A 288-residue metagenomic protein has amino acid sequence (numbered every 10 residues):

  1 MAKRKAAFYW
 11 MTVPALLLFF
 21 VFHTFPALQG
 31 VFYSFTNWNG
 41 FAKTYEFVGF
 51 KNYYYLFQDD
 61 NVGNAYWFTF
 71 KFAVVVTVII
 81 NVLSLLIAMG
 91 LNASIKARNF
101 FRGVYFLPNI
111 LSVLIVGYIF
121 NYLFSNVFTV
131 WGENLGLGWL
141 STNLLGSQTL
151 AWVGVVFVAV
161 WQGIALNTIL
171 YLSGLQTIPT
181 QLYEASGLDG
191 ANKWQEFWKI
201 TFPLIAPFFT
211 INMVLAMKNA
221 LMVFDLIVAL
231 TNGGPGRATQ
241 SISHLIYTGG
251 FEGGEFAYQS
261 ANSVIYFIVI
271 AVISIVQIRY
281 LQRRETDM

Functional and structural regions predicted by a protein language model:
K3-M288: A structural signal for multi-pass alpha-helical bundles of membrane permease subunits that mediate small-molecule
